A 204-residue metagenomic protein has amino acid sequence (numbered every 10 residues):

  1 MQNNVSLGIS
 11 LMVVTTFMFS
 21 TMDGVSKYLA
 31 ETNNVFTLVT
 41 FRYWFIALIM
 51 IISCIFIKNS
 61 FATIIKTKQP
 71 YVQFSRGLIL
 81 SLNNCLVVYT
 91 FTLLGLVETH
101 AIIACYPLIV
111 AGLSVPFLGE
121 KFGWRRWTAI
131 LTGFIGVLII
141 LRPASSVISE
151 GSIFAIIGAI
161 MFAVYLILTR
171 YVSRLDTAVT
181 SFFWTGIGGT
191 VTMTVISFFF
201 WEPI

Functional and structural regions predicted by a protein language model:
L7-T15, F61-L86, E150-G158, I204: Loop-to-transmembrane-helix transition segments
T16-G24, I51, G77-C85, P107-G112 (+3 more regions): Hydrophobic/small/kink-forming positions within alpha-helical transmembrane segments of polytopic membrane proteins
K27, V35-F36, M50, V147-P203: Transmembrane alpha-helical segments that form core, pore/gating elements of small-molecule transporters/exporters
E31-T37, L86-I103, R174-V179: Structural motif at transmembrane-helix junctions in multi-pass transporters
F41, I102-C105, R125-T128, F183-T185: Hydrophobic core positions of alpha-helical segments in small-molecule transporters and transporter systems
W44-L48, F134, T190-V191: Small-residue-rich packing faces within the transmembrane alpha-helices of Major Facilitator Superfamily
Y89, P107-T128: C-terminal transmembrane-helix exit sites in multi-pass transporters
R125-L141: Hydrophobic transmembrane alpha-helices of multi-pass small-molecule transport proteins
